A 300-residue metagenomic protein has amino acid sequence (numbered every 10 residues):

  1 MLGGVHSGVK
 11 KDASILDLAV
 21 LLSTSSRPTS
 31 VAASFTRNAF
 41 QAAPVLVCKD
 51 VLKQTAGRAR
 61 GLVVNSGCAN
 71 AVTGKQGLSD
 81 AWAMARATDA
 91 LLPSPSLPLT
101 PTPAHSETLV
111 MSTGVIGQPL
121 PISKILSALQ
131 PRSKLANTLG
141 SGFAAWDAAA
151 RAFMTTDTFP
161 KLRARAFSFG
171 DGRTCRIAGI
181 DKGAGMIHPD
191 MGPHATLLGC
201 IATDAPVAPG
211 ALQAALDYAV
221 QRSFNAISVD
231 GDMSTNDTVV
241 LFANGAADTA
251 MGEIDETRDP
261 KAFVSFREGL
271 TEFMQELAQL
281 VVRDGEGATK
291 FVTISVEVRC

Functional and structural regions predicted by a protein language model:
M1-F40: N-terminal amphipathic/basic leader segments beginning at the initiator methionine
S30-G57, T155-F167: Glycine-rich oxoanion-binding loops at beta->alpha junctions
R37-L46, K75-A85: Glycine-rich anion/phosphate-binding loops
G61-G74, L109-I116, A178-I180, L198-D204 (+2 more regions): Short glycine-rich or small-residue beta-strand-to-loop segments that form or flank ligand, phosphate, metal/Fe-S
W82, R86-F224, S234: Glycine-rich, mobile lid/loop segments that gate access to catalytic sites or pores
S228-V239, V264, E268: A structural-propensity feature for long, helix-poor, extended segments
F242-C300: A glycine- and small/hydrophobic-rich beta-loop-beta segment that serves as a flexible "lid/hinge" or phosphate-binding
